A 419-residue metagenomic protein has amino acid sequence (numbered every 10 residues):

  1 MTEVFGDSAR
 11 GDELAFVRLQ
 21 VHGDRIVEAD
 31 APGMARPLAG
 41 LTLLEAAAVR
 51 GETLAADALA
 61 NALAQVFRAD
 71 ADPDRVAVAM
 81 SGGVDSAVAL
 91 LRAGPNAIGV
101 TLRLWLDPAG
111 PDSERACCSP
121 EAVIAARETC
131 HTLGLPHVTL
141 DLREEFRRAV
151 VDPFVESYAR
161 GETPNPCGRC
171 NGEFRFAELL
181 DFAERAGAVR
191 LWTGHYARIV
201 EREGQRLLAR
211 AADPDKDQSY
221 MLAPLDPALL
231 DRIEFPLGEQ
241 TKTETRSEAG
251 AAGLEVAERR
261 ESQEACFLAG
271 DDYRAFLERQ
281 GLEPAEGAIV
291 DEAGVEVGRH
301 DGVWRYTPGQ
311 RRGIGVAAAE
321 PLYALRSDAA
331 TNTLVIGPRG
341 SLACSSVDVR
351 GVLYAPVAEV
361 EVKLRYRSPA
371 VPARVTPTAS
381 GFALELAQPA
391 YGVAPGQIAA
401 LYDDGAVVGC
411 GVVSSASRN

Functional and structural regions predicted by a protein language model:
M1-G23: Structured beta-strand/loop patches that form or line metal/cofactor-binding pockets in enzymes
L14, R18-Q20, L180-D181, G309-G315: Short aromatic-glycine motifs in intrinsically disordered, low-complexity regions
F16, I26-P32, E361-L364: C-terminal accessory/binding modules appended to enzymatic or scaffolding proteins
H22-E52: A hydrophobic, small-residue-rich beta->alpha segment in the mid-to-C-terminal subdomain of diverse proteins
L41-D74, L325-A343: Cysteine/selenocysteine-centered motifs that mediate thiol-based redox chemistry or coordinate metal-sulfur cofactors
A64-R68, L180-E184, E278: Generic structural signal for well-ordered alpha-helical scaffold segments
A71-A223, E234, K242-E244, G250: ATP-dependent adenylation/nucleotidyltransferase module used to activate substrates
S81-V84, W192-I199, G204-N419: AMP-forming adenylation/ATP pyrophosphatase catalytic core
